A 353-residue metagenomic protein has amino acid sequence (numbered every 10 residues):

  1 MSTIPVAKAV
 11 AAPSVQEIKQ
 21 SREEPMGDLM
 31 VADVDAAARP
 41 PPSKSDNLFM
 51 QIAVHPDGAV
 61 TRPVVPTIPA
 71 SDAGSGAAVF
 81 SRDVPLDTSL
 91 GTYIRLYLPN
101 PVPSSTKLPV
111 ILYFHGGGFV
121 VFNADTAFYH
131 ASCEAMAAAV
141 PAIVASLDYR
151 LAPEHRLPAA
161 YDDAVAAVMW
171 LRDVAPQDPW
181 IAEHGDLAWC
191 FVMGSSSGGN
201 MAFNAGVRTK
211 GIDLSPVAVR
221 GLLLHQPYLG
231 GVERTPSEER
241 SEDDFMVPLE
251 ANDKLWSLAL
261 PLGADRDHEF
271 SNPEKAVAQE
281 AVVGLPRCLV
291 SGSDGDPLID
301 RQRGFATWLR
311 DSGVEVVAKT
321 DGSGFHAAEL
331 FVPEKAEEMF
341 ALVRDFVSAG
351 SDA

Functional and structural regions predicted by a protein language model:
S2-A353: Alpha/beta-hydrolase superfamily serine-hydrolase fold, recognizing
